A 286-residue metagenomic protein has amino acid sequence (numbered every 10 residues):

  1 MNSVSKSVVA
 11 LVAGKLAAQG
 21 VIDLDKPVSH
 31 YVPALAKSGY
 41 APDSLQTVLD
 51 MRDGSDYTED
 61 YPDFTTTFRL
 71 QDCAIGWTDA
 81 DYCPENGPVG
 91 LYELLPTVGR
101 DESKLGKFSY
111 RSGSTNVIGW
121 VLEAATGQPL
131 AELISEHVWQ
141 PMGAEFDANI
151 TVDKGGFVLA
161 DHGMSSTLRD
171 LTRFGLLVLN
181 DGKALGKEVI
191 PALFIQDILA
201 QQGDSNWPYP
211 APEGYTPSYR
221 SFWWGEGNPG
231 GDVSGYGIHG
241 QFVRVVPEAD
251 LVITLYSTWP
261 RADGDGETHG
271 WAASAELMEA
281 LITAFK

Functional and structural regions predicted by a protein language model:
M1-L24, V48, I118-L122, L171-V178: Active-site SXXK
S5-V8, L24-Y31, A41-L45, L91 (+7 more regions): Stable alpha-helical elements in mature extracytoplasmic
A18-D60, T97-R100, A125-H162, S166: Active-site helix/loop module of the DD-peptidase/beta-lactamase fold, centered on the serine-lysine SxxK catalytic
T58-V152: A small/polar active-site loop signature that marks catalytic segments
E102-Y110, L159-S165, G235, G266: Solvent-exposed loop and edge beta-strand segments that line ligand/cofactor-binding and catalytic clefts
S114-V121, H162-K183, Q241-S257: Active-site-proximal alpha-helical segments within enzyme catalytic domains
E145-T151, I195-V252: Active-site Gly/Thr loop motif
D232-K286: Structured C-terminal helix/loop/strand segments within mature extracytoplasmic catalytic/sensor domains
